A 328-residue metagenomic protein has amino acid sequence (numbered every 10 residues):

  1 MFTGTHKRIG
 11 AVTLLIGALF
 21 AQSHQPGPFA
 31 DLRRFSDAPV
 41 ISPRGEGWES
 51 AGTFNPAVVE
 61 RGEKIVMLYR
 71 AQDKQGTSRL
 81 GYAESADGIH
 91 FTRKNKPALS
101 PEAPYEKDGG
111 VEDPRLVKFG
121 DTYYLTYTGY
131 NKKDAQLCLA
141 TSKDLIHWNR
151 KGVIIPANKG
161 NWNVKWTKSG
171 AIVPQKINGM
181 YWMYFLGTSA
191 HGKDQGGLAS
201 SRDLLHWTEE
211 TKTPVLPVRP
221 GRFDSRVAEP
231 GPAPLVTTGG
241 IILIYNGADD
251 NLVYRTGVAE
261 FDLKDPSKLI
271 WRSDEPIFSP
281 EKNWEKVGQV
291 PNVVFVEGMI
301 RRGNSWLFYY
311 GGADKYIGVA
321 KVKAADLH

Functional and structural regions predicted by a protein language model:
F2-G10: Bacterial N-terminal signal peptides that target proteins for export
T13-L14, G76: A periodicity- and composition-biased signal for non-globular, repetitive helical segments
L15-Q22: Hydrophobic h-region of N-terminal signal peptides that target proteins for export in Gram-negative bacteria
Q22-G109, V117-R226, L235-N292, G303-H328: Beta-rich carbohydrate-recognition and catalytic domains
